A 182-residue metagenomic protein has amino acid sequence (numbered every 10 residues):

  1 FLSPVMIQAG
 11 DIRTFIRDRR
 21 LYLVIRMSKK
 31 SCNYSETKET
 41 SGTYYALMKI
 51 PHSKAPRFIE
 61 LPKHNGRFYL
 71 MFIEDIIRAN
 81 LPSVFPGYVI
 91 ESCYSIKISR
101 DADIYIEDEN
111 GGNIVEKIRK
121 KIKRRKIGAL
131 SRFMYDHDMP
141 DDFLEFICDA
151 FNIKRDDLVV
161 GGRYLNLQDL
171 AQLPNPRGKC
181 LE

Functional and structural regions predicted by a protein language model:
F1-E182: N-terminal non-catalytic structural scaffold regions of very large proteins
